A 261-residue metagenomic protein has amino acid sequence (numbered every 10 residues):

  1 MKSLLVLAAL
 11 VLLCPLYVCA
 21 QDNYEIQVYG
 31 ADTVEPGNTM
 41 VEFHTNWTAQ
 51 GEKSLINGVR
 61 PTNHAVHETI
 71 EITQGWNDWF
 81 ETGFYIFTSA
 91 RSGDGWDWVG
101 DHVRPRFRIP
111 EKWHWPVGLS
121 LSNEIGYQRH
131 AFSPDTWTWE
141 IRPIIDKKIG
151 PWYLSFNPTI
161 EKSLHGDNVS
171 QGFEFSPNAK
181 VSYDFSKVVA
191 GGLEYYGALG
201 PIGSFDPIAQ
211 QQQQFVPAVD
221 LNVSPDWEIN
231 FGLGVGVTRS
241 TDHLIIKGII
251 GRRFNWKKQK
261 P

Functional and structural regions predicted by a protein language model:
M1-L5: Positively charged n-region of N-terminal signal peptides that target proteins for export
V6-P15: Bacterial N-terminal signal peptides
A20-P261: Transmembrane beta-barrel domains of Gram-negative outer membranes and organellar outer membranes
